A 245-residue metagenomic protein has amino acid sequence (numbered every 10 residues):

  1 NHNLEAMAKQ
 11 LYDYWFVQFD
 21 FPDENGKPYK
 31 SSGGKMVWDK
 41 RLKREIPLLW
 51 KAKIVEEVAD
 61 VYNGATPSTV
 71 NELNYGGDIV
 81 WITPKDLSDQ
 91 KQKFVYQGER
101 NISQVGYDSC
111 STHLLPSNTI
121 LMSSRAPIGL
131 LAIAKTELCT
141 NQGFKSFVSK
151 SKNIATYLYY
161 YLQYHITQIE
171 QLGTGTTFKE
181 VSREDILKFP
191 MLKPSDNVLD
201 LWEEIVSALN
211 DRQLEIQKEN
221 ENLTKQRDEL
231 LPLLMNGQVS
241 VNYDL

Functional and structural regions predicted by a protein language model:
N1-Q18, G33-T66, K188, D196-N242: Non-catalytic DNA-recognition/assembly elements of restriction-modification systems
D23-D39, R44-P194, Y243-L245: DNA target-recognition domains and sequence-specific DNA-contacting regions of bacterial/archaeal
